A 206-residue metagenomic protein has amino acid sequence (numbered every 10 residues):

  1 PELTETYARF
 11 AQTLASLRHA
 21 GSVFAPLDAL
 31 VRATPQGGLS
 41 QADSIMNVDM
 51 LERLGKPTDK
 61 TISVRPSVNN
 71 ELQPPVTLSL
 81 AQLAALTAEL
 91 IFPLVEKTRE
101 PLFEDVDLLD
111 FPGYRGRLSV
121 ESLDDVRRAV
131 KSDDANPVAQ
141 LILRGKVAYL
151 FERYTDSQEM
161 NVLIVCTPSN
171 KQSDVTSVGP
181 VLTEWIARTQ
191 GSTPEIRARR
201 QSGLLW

Functional and structural regions predicted by a protein language model:
P1-W206: Globular "head" domains of long coiled-coil molecular machines
